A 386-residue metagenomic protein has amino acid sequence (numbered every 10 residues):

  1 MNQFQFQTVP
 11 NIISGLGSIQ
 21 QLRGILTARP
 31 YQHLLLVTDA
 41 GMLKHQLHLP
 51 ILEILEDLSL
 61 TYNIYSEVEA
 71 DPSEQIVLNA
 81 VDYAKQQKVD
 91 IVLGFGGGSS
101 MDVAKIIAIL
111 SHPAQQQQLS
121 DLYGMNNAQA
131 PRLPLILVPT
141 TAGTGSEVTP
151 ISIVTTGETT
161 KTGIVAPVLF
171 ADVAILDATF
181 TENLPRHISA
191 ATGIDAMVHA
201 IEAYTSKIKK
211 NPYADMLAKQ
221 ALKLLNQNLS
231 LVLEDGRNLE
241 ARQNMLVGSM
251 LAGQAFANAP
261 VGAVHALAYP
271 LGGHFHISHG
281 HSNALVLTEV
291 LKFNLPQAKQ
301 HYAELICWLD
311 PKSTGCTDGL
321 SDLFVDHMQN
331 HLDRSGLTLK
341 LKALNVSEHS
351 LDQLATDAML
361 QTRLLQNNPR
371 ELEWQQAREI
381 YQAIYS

Functional and structural regions predicted by a protein language model:
M1-I91, L341-K342: ATP/NTP phosphate-donor binding region
I19-L22, K44-L47, E74, S99-A104 (+3 more regions): Short glycine/serine/threonine-rich phosphate/pyrophosphate-binding segments that cradle anionic phosphate groups
Q75-A178: Glycine/threonine-rich beta-strand-loop-alpha-helix active-site module that forms ligand/phosphate-binding
G143, M250-N283, T362-L365: Glycine-rich phosphate/pyrophosphate-binding beta-alpha loops
I151-A259, Q375: Carboxylate- and glycine-rich phosphate/diphosphate-binding segment that chelates Mg2+/Mn2+
H274-S350: Gly/Pro-rich interdomain helix-loop hinge
E348-S386: Short, amphipathic C-terminal "tail helix"
